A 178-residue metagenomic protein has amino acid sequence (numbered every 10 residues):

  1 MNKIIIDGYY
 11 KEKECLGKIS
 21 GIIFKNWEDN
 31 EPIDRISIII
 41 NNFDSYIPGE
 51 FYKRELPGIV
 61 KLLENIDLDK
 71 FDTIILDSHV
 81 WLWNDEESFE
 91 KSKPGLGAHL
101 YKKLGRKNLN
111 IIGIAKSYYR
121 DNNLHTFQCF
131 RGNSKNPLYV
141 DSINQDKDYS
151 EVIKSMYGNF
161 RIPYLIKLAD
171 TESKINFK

Functional and structural regions predicted by a protein language model:
M1-I6, D34-E50, L56-D69, T73 (+3 more regions): C-terminal binding/interaction regions
I4-G17: N-terminal beta1-alpha1 ligand-phosphate binding loop
E14-E28: Acidic, metal-ligating active-site segments
K25-S37: Short, compositionally biased "basic patch" segments
R54-K61, K91-G97: Short acidic (Asp/Glu) patches
W83-R106: Short Gly/Thr/Asp-enriched flexible loops that form oxyanion-binding sites at enzyme active sites
